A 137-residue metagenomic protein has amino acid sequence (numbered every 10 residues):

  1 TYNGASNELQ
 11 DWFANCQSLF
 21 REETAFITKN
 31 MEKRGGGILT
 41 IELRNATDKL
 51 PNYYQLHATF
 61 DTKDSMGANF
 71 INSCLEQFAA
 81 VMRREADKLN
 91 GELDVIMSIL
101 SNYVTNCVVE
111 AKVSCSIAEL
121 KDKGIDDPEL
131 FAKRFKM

Functional and structural regions predicted by a protein language model:
T1-L50, Q55: Hydrophobic alpha-helical hairpins/lids featuring a short glycine-rich hinge
D11-W12, Y53-Q55, F70-I71, C107-S114: Short acidic, glycine/serine/threonine-rich loops at helix termini
S18-A25, K29, D61, E76-G91: Generic secondary-structure signature for well-ordered alpha-helical cores
I27-I41, E85-N102: Flexible, glycine/charged-enriched surface loops at secondary-structure junctions
N45, A58-T62, I99-S101: Short, structured patches in soluble enzyme cores that scaffold and shape functional sites
L50-T59, E129-M137: Short, hydrophobic/aliphatic alpha-helical segments
T62-I71, M137: Conserved phosphate/anionic-ligand binding catalytic regions in large, soluble enzymes, centered on
S73-V81, K88-M137: Glycine-rich anion/phosphate-binding loop at the beta-strand->alpha-helix junction
